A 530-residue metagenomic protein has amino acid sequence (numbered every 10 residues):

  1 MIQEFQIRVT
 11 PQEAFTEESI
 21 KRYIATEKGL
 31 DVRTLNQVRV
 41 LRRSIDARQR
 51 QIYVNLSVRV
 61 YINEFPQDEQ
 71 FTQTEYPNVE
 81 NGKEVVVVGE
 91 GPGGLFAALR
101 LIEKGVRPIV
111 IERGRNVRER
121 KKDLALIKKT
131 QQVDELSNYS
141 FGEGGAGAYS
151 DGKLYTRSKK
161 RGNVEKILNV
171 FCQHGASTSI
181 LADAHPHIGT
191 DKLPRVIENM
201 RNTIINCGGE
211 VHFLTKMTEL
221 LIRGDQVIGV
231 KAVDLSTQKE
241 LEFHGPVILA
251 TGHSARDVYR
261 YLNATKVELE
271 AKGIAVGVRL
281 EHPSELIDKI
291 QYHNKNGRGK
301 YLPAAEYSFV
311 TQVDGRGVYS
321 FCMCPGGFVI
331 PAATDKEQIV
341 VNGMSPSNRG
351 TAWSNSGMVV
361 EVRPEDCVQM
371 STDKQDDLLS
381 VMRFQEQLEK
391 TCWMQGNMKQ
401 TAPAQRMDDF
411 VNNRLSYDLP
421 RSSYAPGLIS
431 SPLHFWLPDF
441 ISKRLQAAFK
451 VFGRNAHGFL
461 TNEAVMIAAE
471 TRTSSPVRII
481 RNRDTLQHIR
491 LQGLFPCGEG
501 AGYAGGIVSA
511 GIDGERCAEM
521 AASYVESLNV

Functional and structural regions predicted by a protein language model:
I2-V54, V58-Y149, K153-V530: Residues forming the flavin
